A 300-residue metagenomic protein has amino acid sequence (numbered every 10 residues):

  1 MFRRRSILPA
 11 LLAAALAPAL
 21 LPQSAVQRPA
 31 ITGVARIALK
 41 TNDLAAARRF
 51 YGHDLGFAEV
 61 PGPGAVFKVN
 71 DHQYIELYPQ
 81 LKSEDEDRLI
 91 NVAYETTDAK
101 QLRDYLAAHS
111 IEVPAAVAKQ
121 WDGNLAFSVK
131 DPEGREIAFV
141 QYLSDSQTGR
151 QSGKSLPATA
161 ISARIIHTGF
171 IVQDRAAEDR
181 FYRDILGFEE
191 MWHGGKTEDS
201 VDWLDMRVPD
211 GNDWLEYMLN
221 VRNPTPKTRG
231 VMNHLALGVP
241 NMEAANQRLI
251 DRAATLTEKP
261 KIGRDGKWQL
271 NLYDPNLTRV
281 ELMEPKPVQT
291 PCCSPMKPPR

Functional and structural regions predicted by a protein language model:
F2, S6-I7, L16, S24-R28 (+5 more regions): Vicinal oxygen chelate
A10-L11, I75: N-terminal targeting signals for export/organelle localization
L12-A19: Residue-level signal for alpha-helical transmembrane segments in multi-pass membrane proteins
Q23, E76-L77, E112, Q151-K154 (+1 more regions): Short amphipathic beta-strand starts and helix->beta connectors
P29, A35-I75, D122-L125, G169-L215 (+1 more regions): Core segments of cupin and vicinal oxygen chelate
T32-N42, A65-K68, L81-A107, L125-K130 (+5 more regions): Vicinal oxygen chelate
G52, G56, D98, A107-I111 (+5 more regions): Sec-exported extracytoplasmic/periplasmic mature domains
F57-L89, E136-S144, M191-R229, L272-Y273 (+1 more regions): Conserved short beta-strand elements that form part of the metal-binding/catalytic scaffold of enzyme active sites
